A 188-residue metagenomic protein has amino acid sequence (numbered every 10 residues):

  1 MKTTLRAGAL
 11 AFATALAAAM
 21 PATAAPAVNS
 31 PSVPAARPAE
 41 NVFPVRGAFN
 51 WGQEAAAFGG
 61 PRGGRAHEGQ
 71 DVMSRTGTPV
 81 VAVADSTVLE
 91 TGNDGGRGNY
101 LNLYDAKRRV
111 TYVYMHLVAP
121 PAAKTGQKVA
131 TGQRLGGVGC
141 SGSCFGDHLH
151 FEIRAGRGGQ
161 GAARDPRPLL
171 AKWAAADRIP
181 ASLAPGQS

Functional and structural regions predicted by a protein language model:
M1-A27: Secretory targeting and sorting signals
A24-N99, T131, C144, R164 (+2 more regions): Surface-exposed, glycine-biased beta-strand/turn segments
T78, R108-T111, Q160-A162: Short acidic/polar mixed-charge low-complexity motifs
V83-A119, D147-H148, E152: Zn2+-dependent peptidoglycan hydrolase active-site motif and core
L101-L103, Q127-P185: Conserved, short, structured surface segments that act as functional micro-motifs
